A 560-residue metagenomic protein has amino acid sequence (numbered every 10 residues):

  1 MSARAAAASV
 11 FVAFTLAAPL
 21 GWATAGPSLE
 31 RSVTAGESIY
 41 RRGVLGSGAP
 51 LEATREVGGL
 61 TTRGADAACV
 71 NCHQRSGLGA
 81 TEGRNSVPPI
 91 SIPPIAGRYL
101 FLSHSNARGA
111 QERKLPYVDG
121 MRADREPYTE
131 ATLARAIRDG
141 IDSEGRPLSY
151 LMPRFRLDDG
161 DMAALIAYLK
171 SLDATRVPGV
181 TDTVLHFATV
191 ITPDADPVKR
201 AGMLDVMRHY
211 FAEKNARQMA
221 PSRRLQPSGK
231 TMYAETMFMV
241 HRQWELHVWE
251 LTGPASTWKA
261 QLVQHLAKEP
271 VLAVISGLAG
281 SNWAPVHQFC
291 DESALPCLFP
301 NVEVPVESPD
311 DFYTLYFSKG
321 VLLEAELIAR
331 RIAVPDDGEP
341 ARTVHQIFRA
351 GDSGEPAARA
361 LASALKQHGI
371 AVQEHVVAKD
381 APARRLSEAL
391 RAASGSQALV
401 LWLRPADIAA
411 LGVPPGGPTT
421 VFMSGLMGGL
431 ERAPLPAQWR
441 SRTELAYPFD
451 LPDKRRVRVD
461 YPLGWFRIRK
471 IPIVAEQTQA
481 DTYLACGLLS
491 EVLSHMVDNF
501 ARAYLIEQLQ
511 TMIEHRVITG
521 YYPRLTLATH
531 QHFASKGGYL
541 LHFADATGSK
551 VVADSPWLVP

Functional and structural regions predicted by a protein language model:
A23-R63, R122: Electrostatic cytochrome c docking/interface patches
L29, A35, P127-S143, P153-P178: C-terminal capping alpha-helices of c-type cytochrome domains
R41-V44, N71-L78, L100, R138-D142 (+1 more regions): Detector for the c-type heme attachment site
A53-E130, S149-L157: Gly/Gly-Pro-rich "capping" loops immediately C-terminal to redox-active cysteine motifs in periplasmic/lumenal
D182-V184, A201-D205, R217-S308, A378-D380 (+1 more regions): Beta-alpha junction/loop-to-helix N-cap segments that form part of ligand/metal-binding clefts
K268-H375, T419-L445: Extracytoplasmic ligand/sensor domains, especially the bilobed periplasmic-binding protein
D311-S318, G412-L484, D554-V559: Extracellular/periplasmic periplasmic-binding protein-like sensory domains
W465-A480, S490-V552: Segments of small-molecule ligand-sensing domains
